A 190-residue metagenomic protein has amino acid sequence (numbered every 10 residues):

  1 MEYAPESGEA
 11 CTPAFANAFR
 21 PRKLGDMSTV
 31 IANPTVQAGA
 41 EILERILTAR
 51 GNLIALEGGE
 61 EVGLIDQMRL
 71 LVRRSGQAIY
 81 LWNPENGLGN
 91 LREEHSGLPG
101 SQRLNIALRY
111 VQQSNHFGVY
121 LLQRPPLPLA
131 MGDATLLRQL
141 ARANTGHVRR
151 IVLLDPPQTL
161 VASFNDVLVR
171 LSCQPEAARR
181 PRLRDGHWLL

Functional and structural regions predicted by a protein language model:
F15-L190: ATP/nucleotide-binding catalytic cores
